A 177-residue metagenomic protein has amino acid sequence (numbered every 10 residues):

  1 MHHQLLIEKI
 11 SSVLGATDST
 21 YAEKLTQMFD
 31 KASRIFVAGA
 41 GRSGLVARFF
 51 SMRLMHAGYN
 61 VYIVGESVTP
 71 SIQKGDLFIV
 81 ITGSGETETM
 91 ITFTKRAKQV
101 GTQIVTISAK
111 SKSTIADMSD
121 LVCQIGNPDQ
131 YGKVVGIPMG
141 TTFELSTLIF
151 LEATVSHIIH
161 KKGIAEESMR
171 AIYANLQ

Functional and structural regions predicted by a protein language model:
M1-A16: Generic N-terminal amphipathic, Lys/Arg-enriched alpha-helix
K9, V13, M28, H157 (+1 more regions): Residues that form generic nucleotide/phosphate-binding pockets
S12, K24, I149, A153-H157: Alpha-helical scaffold segments in soluble metabolic enzymes
S12-S19, Y59, S156-I164: Generic secondary-structure signature for well-ordered alpha-helical cores
G15-K31: A short, well-structured juxtamembrane/interface segment
R34-I149, V155-S156: Glycine-rich phosphate-binding loops that contact phosphosugars or nucleotide phosphates
I159-Q177: A short, charged, Gly/Pro-tolerant segment at domain boundaries
